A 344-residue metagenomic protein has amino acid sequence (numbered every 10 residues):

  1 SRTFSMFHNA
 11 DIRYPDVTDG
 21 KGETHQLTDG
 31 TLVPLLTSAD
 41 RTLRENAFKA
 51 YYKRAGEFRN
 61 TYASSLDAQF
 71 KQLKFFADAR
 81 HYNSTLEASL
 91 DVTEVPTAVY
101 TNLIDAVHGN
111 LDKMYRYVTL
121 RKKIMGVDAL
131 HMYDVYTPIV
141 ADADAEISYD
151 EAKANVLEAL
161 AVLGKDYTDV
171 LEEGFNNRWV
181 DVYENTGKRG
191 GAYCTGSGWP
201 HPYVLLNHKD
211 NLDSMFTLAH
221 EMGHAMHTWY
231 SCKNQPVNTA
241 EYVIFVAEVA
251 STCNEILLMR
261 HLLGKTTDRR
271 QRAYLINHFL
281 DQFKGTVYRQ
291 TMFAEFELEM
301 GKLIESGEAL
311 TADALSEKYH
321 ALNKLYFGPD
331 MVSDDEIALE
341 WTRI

Functional and structural regions predicted by a protein language model:
S1-A98, N102, A106-G109, N155-A159 (+2 more regions): His/Asp/Glu-rich acidic catalytic environments and adjacent acidic regulatory segments
R80-N83, E87, A129-M132, A192-H201 (+3 more regions): Active-site-adjacent bridging/hinge elements
H81, K209-S231, S251, I256 (+1 more regions): Active-site recognition of the HExxH zinc-binding catalytic motif
D142-I147, V180-P200: Catalytic zinc-binding patch centered on the HExxH motif and its immediate surroundings that defines zinc-dependent
A143-Y149, V162, S197-A219: Short pre-active-site segment immediately N-terminal to the catalytic Zn-binding motif
E158, V162-D169, T195, H224 (+3 more regions): Conserved helix-loop functional segments at active or binding sites
N238-A250, Q282-G285, A312: Active-site metal-coordination segments of metallo-dependent hydrolases
R260-I344: Long, amphipathic alpha-helical stalk/connector segments used for oligomerization, subunit docking, or mechanical
